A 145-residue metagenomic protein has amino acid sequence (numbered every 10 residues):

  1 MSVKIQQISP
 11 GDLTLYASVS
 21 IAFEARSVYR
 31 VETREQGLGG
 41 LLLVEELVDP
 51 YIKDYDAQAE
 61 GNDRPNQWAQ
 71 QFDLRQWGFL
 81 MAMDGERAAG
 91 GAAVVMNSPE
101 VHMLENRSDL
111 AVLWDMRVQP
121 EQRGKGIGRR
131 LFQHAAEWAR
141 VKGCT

Functional and structural regions predicted by a protein language model:
M1-P50: Conserved N-terminal entry element of GNAT/NAT acetyltransferase domains
V31-L43, D84, V94-D109: Conserved donor-binding loop and adjoining core beta-sheet/short helix segment in diverse acyl/aminoacyl transferases
T33-F79: Active-site rim helix/loop that mediates acceptor-substrate recognition in acyltransferases
M81, R87-M96, V112, R117: Conserved beta-strand in the GNAT
L104-P120: Conserved acetyl-CoA binding element of GNAT-fold acetyltransferases
V118, G124-E137, V141: Conserved acetyl-CoA-binding loop-helix of GNAT-fold acetyltransferases
T145: Short acidic/polar active-site loop segments enriched in Thr and Asp
